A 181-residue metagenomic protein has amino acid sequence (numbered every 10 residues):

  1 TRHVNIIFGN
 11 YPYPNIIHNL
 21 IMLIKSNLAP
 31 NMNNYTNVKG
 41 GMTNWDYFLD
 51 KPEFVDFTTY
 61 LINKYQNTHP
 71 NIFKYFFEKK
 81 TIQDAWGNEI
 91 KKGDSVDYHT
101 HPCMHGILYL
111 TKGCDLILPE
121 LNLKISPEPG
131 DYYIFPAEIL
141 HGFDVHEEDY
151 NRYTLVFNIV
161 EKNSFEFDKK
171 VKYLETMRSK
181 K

Functional and structural regions predicted by a protein language model:
T1-F77, R178-K180: Non-heme Fe(II)/2-oxoglutarate
Y75-F167, Y173: Catalytic core of non-heme Fe(II) oxygenases with the double-stranded beta-helix
K169-K181: Long hydrophobic alpha-helical segments typical of transmembrane helices together with their membrane-interfacial
